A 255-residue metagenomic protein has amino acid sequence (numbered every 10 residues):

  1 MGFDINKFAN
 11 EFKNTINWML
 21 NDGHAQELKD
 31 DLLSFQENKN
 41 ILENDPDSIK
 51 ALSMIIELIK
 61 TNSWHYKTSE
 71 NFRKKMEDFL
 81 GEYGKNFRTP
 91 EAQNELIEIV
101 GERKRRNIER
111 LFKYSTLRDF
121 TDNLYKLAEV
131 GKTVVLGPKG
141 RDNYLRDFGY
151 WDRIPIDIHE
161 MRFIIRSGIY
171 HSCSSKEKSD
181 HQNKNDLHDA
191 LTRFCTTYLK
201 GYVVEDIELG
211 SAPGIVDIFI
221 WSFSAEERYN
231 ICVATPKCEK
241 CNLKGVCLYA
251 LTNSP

Functional and structural regions predicted by a protein language model:
M1-N44, I49-S53, R105-P255: C-terminal accessory module of base-excision DNA glycosylases/AP lyases that mediates lesion recognition and DNA
L42-N71: Extended cationic-aromatic binding surfaces that line active-site or macromolecule-binding grooves and engage
K60, F72, M76, V216 (+1 more regions): Generic structural hydrophobic/aromatic packing signal, biased to beta-strands
S63-K139: Alpha-helical ds-nucleic-acid-binding substructure associated with the helix-hairpin-helix region of base-excision DNA
